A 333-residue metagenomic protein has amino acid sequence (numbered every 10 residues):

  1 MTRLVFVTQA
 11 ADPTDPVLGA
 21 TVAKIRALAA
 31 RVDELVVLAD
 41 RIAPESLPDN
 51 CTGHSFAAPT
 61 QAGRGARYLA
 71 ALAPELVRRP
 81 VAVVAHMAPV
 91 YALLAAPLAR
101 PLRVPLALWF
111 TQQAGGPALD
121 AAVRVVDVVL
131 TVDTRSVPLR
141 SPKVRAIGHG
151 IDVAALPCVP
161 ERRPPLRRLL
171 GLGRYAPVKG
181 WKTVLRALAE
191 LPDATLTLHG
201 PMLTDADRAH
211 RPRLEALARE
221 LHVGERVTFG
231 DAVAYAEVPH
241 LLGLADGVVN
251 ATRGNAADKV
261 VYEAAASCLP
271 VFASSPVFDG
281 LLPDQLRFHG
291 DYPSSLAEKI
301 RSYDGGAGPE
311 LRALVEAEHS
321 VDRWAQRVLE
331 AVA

Functional and structural regions predicted by a protein language model:
V5-V7, R162-K179, L185-L191, T197-H199: Conserved donor-binding/catalytic core segment of Leloir-type glycosyltransferases
G19-R26, A176-A194, A209-P212: A conserved mid-protein helix/loop that constitutes part of the nucleotide-sugar donor-binding site
D40-I42, T195-R213: Glycosyltransferase donor-sugar binding loop
D205-R211, G224-A234, L241: Active-site donor-binding acidic/aromatic loop of nucleotide-activated sugar and phosphosugar transferases involved
R253: Aromatic "clamp/platform" in nucleotide-sugar-dependent glycosyltransferases that forms part of the donor/acceptor
C268-S274: Short hydrophobic beta-strand element within catalytic cores of glycosyltransferases and related nucleotide-activated
D279-S302: Change "using UDP/GDP/dTDP sugars" to "using nucleotide sugars
S302-V332: A charged, aromatic-enriched C-terminal amphipathic alpha-helix characteristic of glycosyltransferases across folds
